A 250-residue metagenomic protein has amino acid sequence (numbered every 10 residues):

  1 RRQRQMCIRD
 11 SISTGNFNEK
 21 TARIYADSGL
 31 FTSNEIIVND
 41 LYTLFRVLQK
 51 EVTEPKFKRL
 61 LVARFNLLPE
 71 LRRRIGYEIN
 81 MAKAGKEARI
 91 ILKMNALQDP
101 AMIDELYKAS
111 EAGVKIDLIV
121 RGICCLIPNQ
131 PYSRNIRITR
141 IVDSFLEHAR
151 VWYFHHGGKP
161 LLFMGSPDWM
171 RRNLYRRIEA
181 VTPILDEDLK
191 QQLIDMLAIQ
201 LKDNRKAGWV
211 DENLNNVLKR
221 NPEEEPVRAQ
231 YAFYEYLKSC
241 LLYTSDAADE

Functional and structural regions predicted by a protein language model:
R1-Q5, S13-E35, I119-F154: HKD-type phospholipase D/PLD-like phosphodiesterase module
R2-S11, Y243-A248: Conserved small/polar residues in nucleotide/adenosyl-binding loops
Q5, D10-R72, G76, P160-S166 (+1 more regions): Signature of lipid phosphatidyltransferase scaffolds
R9, E78-G85, L106-D117, L146 (+3 more regions): Proline/glycine-anchored alpha-helix kink/cap motifs
Y25, E87-R89, K115, S133-I136 (+4 more regions): Active-site lining segments that contact anionic ligands and/or coordinate catalytic metals
R74-R137: Primarily the HKD phosphodiesterase
F233-E235: Intrinsically disordered, low-complexity eukaryotic regions enriched in glycine, serine and charged residues
